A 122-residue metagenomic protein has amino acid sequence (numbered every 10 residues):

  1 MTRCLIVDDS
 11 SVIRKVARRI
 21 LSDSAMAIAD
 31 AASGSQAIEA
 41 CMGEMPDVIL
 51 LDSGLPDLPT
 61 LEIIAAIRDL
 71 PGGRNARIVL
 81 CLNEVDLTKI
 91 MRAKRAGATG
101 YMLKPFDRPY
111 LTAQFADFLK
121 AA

Functional and structural regions predicted by a protein language model:
T2-V12, A17-R18, I49: Conserved acidic segment of CheY-like receiver
A25-A32, A40: Short hydrophobic/Thr-rich beta-strand motif most characteristic of the beta2 strand and flanking loop of CheY-like
M45-D47, G72-R77: His-Asp phosphorelay/catalytic-motif detector in bacterial-type signaling
D52-I67: Conserved phosphotransfer microenvironments
P56-L58, D86, P105: The feature encodes the CheY-like receiver
E62, V85-G100, A113: Alpha4 helix (beta4-alpha4-beta5 surface) of REC/receiver domains from two-component response regulators
F106-F115: C-terminal output helix
